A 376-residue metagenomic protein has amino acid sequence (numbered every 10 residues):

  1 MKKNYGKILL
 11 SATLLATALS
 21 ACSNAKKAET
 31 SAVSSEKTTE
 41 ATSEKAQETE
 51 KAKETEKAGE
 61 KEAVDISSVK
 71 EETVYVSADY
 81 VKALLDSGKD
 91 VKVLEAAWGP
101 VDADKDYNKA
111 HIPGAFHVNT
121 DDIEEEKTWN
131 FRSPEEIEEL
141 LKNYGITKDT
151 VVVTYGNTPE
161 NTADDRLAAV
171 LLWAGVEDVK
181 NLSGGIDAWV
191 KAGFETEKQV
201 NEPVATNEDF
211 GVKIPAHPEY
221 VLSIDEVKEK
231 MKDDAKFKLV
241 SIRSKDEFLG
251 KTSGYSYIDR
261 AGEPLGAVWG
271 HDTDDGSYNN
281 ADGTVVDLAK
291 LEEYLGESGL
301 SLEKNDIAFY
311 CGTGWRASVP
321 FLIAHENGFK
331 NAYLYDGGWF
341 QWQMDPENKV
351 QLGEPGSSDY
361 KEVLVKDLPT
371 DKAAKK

Functional and structural regions predicted by a protein language model:
M1-L9: Bacterial N-terminal signal peptides that target proteins for export
I8-L9, A52, V69, L94: A generic signature of intrinsically disordered, low-complexity regions enriched in glycine/proline and charged/polar
A12-A16: Alpha-helical transmembrane segments
A18-A21: C-terminal motif of bacterial Sec signal peptides marking the signal peptidase cleavage site
S23-S43: Short, low-complexity, disordered segments immediately C-terminal to signal peptides in bacterial exported proteins
A25-A28, K57-G88, K92, A96-K238 (+2 more regions): Rhodanese-like catalytic fold shared by cysteine-dependent sulfurtransferases and DSP/PTP-type phosphatases
K37, A41, K45-Q47, K51 (+1 more regions): Asparagine/serine/threonine-enriched low-complexity, disordered tracts, especially those forming N-linked glycosylation
